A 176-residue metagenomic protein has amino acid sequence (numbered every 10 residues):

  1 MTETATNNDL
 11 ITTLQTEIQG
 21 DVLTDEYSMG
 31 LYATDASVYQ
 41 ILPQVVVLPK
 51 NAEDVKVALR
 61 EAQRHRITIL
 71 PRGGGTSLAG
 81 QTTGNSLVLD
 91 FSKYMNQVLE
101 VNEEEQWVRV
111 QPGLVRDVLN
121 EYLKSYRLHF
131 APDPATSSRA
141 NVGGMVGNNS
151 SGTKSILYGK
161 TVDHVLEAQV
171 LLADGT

Functional and structural regions predicted by a protein language model:
M1-A36, R64-I69, L89: N-terminal accessory segments
L14, S37-I69, F91-A135, V146 (+1 more regions): N-terminal glycine-rich flavin-associated loop
E26, T82, F91-M95: Short, small-residue-rich loop/turn micro-motifs
Q40-I41, T82-L87: A short, glycine/Asx- and small/polar-enriched loop/turn that sits immediately N-terminal to a beta-strand
R72: Conserved PLP cofactor-binding pocket of PLP-dependent enzymes
R139-G143: Beta-rich nucleic-acid/ligand-interaction surfaces
